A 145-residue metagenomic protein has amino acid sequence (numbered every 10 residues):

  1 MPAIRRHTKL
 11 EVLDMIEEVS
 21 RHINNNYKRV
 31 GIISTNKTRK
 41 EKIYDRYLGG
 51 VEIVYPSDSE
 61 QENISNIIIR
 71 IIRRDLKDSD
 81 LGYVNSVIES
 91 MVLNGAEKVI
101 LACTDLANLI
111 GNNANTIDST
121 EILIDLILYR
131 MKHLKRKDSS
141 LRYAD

Functional and structural regions predicted by a protein language model:
M1-D145: Non-catalytic structural scaffold of enzyme domains
